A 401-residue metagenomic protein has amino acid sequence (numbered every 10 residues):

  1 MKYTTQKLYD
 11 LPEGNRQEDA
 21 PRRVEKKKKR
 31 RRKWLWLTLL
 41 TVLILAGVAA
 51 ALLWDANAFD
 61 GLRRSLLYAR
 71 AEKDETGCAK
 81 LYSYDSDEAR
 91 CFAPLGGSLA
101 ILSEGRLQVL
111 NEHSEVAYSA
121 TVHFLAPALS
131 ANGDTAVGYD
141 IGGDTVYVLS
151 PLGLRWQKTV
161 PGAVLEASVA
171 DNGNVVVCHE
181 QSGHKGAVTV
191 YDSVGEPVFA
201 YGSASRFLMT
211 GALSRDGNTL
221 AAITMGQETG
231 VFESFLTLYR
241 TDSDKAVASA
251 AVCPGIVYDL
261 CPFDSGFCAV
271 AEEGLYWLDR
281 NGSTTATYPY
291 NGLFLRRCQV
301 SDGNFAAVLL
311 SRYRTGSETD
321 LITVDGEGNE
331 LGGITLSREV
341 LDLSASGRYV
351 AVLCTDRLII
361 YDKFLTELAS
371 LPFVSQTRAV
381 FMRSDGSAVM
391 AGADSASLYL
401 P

Functional and structural regions predicted by a protein language model:
M1-K80, D85-D87, P401: Sequence/structural signature of beta-propeller modules and their immediately flanking N-terminal secretory/stalk
R31-R32, A79-A93, V122-D134, G162-G173 (+6 more regions): Repeated scaffold domains used in trafficking and secretory/extracellular systems, primarily beta-propellers
W54-A58, R106-Q108, D144-V148, G183-T189 (+5 more regions): Structural motif
R70-Y84, H113-T121, L152-T159, E196-G202 (+4 more regions): A short beta-strand motif characteristic of beta-propeller blades
L99, A136, N174-V176, G217-L220 (+4 more regions): Hydrophobic beta-strand positions that form the internal "hydrophobic ladder" of WD40/Gbeta-like beta-propeller blades
A117-I223, G230: Non-cytosolic head/periplasmic domains of membrane-anchored proteins
H184-L278: Solenoidal tandem-repeat scaffolds enriched in leucines and small polar residues
S283-F373: Intrinsically disordered, low-complexity segments enriched in Gly and acidic/Ser/Thr residues that form flexible
